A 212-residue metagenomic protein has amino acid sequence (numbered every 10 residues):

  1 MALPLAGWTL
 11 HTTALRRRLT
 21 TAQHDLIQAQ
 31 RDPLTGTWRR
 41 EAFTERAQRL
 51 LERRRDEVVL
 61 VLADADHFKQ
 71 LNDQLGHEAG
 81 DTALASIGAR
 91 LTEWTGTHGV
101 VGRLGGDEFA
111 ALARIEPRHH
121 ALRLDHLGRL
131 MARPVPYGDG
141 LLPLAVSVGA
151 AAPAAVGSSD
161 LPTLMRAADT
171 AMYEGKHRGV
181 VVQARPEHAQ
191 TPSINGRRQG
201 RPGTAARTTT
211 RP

Functional and structural regions predicted by a protein language model:
M1-P33, E41-L51: Signal-transducing coiled-coil linker helices
D25-E45, A63-G76, A85: Conserved nucleotide-binding and Mg2+-coordinating catalytic segments in signaling enzymes
A29, Q48-V59, A63, Q74 (+2 more regions): Nucleotide second-messenger and two-component phosphorelay signaling modules
F43, A47, A83-L84, G88-L91 (+2 more regions): Heptad-repeat coiled-coil signal-transmission/dimerization helices
N72-G80, G105-G106, D139: A short glycine-centered flexible hinge/capping loop motif at secondary-structure junctions
S86-A154, A206: GGDEF/GGEEF active-site signature
G140-T170, A184-E187: A short glycine-enriched loop-to-beta-strand structural element that forms part of the catalytic core of nucleotide
T163-R211: Catalytic/regulatory signature loops of cyclic-dinucleotide turnover enzymes and related class III nucleotidyl cyclases
